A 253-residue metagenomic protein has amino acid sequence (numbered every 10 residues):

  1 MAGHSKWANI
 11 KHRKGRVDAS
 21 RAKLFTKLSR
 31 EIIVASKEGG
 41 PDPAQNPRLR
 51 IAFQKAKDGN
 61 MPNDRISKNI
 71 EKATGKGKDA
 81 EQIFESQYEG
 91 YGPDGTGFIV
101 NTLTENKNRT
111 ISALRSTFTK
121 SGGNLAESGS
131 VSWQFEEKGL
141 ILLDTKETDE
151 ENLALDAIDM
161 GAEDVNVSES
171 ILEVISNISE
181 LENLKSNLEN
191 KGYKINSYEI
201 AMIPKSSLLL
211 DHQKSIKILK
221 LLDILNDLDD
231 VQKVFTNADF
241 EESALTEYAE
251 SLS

Functional and structural regions predicted by a protein language model:
M1-A126, V131-L140: N-terminal cationic and glycine-rich segments that engage phosphates or anionic surfaces
L140-S253: Positively charged, low-complexity, intrinsically disordered RNA-binding extensions
